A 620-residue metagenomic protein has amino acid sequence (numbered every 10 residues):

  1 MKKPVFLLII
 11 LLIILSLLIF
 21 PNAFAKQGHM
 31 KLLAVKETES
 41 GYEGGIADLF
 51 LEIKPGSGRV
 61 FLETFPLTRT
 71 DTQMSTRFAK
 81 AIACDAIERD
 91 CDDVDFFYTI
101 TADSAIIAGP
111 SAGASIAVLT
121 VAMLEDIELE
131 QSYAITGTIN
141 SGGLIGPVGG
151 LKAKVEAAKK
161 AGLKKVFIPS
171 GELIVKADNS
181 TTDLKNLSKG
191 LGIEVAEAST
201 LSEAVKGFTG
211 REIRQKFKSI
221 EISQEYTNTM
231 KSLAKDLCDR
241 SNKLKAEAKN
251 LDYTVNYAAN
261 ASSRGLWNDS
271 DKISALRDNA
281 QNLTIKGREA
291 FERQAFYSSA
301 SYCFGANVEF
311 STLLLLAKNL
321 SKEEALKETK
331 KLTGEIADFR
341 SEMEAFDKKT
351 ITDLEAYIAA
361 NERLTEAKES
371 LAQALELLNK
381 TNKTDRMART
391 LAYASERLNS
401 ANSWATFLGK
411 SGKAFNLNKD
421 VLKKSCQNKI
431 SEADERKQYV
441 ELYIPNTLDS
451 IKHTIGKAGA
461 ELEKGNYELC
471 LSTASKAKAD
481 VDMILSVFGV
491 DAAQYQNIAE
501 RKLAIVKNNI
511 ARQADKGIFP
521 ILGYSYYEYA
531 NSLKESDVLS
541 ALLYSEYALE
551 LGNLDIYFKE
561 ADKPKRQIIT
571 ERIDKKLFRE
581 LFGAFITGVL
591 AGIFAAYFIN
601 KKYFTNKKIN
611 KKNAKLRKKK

Functional and structural regions predicted by a protein language model:
I9-L18: Bacterial N-terminal signal peptides
F24-Q281, I285, A317, L326 (+5 more regions): Peripheral, non-AAA+ core regions of ATP-driven protein-machinery
R288-A317, L378-G409, G459-S486, D537-Y557: Charged, amphipathic alpha-helical scaffolding segments
T312-L315, N319, E323-N399, S403-K424 (+5 more regions): Long, low-complexity or tandemly repetitive, helically biased scaffold regions used for multimeric assembly/adhesion
G465-I573: Membrane-proximal extracellular "stem/stalk" segments of glycoproteins immediately N-terminal to a transmembrane helix
T570-T587: Juxtamembrane/start-of-transmembrane alpha-helix segments at the extracytoplasmic/lumenal side of membrane anchors
G588-T605: Alpha-helical transmembrane segments
F604-K620: Cytoplasmic C-terminal tails of single-pass
